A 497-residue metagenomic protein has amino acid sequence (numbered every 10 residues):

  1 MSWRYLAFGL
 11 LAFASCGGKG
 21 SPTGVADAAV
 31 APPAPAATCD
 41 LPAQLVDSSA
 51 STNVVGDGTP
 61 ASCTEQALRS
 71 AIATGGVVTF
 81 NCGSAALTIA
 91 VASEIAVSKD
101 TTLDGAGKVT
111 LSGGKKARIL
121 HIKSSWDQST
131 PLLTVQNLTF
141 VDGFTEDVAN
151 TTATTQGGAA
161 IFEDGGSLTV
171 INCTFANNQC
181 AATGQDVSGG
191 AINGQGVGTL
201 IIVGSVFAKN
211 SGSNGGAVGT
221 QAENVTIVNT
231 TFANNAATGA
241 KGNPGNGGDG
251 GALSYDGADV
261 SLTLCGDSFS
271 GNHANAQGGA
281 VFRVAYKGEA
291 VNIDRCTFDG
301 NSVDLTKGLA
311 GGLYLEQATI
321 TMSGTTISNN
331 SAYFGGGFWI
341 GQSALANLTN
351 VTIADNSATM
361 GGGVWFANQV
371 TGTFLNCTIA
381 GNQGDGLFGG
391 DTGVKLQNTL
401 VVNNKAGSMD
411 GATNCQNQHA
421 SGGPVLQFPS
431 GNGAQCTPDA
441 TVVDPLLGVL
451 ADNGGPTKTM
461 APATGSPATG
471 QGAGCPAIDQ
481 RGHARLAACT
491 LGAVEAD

Functional and structural regions predicted by a protein language model:
F13-S15: C-terminal motif of bacterial Sec signal peptides marking the signal peptidase cleavage site
G17-G20: Bacterial signal peptide processing site
A28-Q66, V449-D452, D497: Right-handed parallel beta-helix/beta-solenoid
A29-L45, T457-D497: Surface beta-loop-beta hairpin patches that serve as ligand-binding interfaces in beta-rich domains
V55-T79, R481, T490: Acidic Gly/Asp/Thr-rich repetitive segments characteristic of extracellular carbohydrate-active and adhesion proteins
R69, A73-T74, T88-T102, L111-N137 (+9 more regions): Extracellular beta-strand-rich solenoid/capping regions of secreted or surface-exposed proteins that bind or remodel
G143-T155, N177-D186, N234-D249, R283-V284 (+1 more regions): Acidic/polar low-complexity surface segments
T169, L200-G204, A222-T231, S261-F269 (+6 more regions): Predominantly extracellular beta-rich ligand-binding scaffolds that present long acidic/polar faces for carbohydrate
